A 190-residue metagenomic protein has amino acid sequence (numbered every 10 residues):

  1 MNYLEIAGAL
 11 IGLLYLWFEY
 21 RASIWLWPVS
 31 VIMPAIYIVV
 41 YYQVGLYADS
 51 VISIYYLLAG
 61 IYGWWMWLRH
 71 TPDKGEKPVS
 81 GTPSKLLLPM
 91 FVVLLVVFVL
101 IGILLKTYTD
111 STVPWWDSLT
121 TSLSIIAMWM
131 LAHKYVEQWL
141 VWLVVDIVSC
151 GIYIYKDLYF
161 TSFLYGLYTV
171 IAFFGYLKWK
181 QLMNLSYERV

Functional and structural regions predicted by a protein language model:
M1-A22, L26, H70-T71, S80-V190: Polytopic alpha-helical membrane-helix bundles and their juxtamembrane interface segments in multi-pass membrane
A7, D49-L58, Y165: Individual alpha-helical transmembrane segments in multi-pass integral membrane proteins
Y15, A48, G63-M66, F160: Short, flexible micro-motifs
A22-W25, Y37-I52: Helix-loop junctions on the outward
P28-V31: Core catalytic region of metal-dependent phosphoesterases/phosphodiesterases, especially metallo-beta-lactamase-like
M33-V44, V96-I103: Membrane-embedded alpha-helical segments in integral membrane proteins
Y55-P72: Membrane-water interface of transmembrane alpha-helices
K74-E76: Membrane-helix interface linkers and caps
